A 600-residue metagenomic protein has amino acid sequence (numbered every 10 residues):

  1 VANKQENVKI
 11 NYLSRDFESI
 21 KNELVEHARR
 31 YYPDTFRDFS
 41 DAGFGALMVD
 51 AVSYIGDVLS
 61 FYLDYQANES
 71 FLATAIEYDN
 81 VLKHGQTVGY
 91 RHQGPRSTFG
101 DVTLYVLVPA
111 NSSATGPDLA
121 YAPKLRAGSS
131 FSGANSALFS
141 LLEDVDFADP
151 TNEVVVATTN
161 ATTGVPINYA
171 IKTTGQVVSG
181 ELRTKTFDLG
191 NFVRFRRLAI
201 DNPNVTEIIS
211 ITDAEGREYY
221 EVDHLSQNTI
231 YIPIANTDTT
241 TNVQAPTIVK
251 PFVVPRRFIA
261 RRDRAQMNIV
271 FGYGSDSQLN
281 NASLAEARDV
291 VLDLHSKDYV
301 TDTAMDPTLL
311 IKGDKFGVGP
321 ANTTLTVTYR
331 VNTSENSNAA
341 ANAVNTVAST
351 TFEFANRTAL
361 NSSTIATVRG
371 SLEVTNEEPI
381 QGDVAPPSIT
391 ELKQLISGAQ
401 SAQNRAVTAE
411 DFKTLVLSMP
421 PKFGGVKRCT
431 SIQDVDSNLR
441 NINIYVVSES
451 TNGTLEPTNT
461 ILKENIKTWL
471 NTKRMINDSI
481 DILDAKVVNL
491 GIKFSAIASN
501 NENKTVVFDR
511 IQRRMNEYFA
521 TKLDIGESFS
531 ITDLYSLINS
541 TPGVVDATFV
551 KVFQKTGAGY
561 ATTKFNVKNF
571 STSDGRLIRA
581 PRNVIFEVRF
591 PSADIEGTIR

Functional and structural regions predicted by a protein language model:
V1-R600: Signature of Asx- and small-polar-rich beta-strand/turn repeats characteristic of beta-solenoid architectures
